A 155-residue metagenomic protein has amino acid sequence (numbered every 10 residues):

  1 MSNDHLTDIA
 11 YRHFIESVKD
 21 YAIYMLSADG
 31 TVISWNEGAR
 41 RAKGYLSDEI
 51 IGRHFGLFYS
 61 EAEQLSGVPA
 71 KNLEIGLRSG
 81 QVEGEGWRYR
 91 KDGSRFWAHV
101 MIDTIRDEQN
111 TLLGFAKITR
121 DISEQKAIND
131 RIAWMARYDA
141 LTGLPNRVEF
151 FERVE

Functional and structural regions predicted by a protein language model:
T7, I122, I128-I132, F150: PAS/GAF-family sensory domains
A10, H54, A62-R95: Terminal output helix/cap of sensory domains in signal transduction proteins
I23, T31-S34: Conserved hydrophobic beta-strand signature of PAS-family and PAS-like sensory domains
E37, Y45, E49-E63: PAS-family sensory/regulatory domains
V100-I102, T119: Sensory-domain boundary capping and coupling elements
T111-D121: PAS-family sensory domains
A133-E152: Conserved nucleotide-binding and Mg2+-coordinating catalytic segments in signaling enzymes
